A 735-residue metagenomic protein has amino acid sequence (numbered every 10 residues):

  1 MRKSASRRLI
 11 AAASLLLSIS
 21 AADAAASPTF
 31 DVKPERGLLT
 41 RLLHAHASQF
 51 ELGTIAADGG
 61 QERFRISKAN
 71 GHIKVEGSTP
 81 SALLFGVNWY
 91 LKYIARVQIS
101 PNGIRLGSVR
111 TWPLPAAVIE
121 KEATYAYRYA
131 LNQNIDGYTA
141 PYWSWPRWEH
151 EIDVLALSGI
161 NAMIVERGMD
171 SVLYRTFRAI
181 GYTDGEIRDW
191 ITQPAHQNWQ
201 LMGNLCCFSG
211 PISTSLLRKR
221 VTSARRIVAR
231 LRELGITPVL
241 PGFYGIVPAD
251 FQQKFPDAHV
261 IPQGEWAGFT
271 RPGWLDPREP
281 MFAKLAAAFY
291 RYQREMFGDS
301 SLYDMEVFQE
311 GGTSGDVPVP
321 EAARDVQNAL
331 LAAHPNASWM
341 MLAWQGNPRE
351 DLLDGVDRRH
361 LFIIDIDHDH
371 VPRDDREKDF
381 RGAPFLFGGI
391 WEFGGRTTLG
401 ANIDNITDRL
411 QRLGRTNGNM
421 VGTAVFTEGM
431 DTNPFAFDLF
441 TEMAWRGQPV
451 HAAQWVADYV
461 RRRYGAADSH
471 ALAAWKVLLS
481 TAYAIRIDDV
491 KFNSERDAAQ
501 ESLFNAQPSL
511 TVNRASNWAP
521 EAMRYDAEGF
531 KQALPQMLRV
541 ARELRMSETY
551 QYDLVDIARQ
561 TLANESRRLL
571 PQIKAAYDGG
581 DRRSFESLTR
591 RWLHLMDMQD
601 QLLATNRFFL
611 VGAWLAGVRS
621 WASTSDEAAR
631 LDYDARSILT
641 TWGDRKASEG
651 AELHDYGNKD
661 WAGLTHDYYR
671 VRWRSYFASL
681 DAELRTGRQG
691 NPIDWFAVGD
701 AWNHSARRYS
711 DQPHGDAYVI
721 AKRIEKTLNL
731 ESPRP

Functional and structural regions predicted by a protein language model:
R2-I10: Bacterial N-terminal signal peptides that target proteins for export
I10-S20: Bacterial N-terminal signal peptides
A25-Y125: Contiguous, structured surface segment used for ligand recognition
A47-Q49, Q98-I99, I104-W112, L131-I135 (+11 more regions): Catalytic-core regions of glycoside hydrolase
H72-G77, D136-Y142, T214-S215, D276: Second-shell loop/turn segments in exported
Y125-S144, L155: Active-site-adjacent substrate/metal-binding segments within catalytic domains of carbohydrate-active enzymes
P520-E543, V555-D578: C-terminal substrate/ligand-recognition segments
N658-P735: Extended, compositionally biased alpha-helical segments that mediate assembly or anchoring
